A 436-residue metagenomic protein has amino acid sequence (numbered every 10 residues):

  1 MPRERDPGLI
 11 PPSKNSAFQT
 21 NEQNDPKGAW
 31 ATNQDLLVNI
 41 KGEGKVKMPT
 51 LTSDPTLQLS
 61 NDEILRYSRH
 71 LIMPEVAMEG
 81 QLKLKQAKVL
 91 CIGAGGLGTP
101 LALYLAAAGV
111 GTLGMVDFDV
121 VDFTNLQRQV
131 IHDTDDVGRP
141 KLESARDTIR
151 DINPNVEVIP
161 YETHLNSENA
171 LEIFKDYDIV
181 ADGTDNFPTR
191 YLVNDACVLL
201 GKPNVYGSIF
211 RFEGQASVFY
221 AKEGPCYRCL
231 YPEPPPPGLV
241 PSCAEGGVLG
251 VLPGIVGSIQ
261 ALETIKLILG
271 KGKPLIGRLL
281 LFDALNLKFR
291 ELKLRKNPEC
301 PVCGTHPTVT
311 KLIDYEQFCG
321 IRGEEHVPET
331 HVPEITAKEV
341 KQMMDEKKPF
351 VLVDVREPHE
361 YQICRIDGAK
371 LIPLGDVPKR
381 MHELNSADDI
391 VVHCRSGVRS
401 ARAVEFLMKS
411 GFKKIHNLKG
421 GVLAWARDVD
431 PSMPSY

Functional and structural regions predicted by a protein language model:
V46-L90, L312-D314, F318-P328: N-terminal charged helix/coil linker that caps or initiates catalytic domains
K47-T52, N153-I259, L269-K271, N286-K288 (+1 more regions): E1/E1-like adenylate-forming module used to activate ubiquitin-like modifiers and sulfur-carrier proteins
P49-L51, D147, A284-P298, V302-F350 (+2 more regions): Rhodanese-like catalytic fold shared by cysteine-dependent sulfurtransferases and DSP/PTP-type phosphatases
G80-A106, T112-D117: Glycine-rich adenosine-cofactor-binding loop
L84, I173-D178, L384-N385: A short, aliphatic-rich alpha-helical micro-motif
G96-T99, V110, V120-V121, T184-P188 (+2 more regions): Residue-level detector of alpha-helix initiation sites
V116-N153: Glycine-rich phosphate-binding loop and adjoining beta1-alpha1-beta2 segment of Rossmann-like nucleotide-binding folds
